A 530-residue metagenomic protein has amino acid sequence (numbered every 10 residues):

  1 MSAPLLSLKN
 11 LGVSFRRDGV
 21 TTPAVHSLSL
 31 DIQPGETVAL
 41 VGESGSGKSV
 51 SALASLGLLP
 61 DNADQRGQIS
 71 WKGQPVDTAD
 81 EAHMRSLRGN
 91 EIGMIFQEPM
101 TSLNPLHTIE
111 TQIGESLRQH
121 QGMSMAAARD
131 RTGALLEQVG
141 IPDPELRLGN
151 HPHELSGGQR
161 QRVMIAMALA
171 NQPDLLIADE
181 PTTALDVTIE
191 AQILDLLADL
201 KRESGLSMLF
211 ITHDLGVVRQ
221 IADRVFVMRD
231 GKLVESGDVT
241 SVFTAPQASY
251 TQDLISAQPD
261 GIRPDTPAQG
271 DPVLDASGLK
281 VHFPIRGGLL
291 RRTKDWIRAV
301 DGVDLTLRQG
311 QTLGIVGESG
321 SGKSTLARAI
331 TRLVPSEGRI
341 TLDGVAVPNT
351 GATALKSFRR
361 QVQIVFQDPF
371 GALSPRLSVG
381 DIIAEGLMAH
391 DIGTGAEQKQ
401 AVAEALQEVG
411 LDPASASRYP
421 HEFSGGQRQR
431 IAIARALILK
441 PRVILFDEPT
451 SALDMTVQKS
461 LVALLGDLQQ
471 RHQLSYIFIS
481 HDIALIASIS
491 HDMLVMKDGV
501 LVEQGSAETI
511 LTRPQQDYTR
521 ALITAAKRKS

Functional and structural regions predicted by a protein language model:
T22, V76-G93, T111, Q119 (+6 more regions): ABC ATPase NBD coupling module
D64-P75, G338-V347, F358: Conserved ABC transporter NBD signature motif
A127-L146, A346, E397-A414, I523-T524: Conserved ABC ATPase "signature" region
N150-L155, Q159, Y419-F423, Q427: Conserved ABC ATPase signature
A170-D174, I438-R442: A short, proline-enriched helix->beta-strand linker immediately N-terminal to the Walker B motif in ABC-type P-loop
V218-Q220, I486-S488: A short, surface-exposed alpha-helical micro-motif characterized by mixed small hydrophobic and charged/polar residues
L233-G237, A245, L501-G505: ABC ATPase "signature
